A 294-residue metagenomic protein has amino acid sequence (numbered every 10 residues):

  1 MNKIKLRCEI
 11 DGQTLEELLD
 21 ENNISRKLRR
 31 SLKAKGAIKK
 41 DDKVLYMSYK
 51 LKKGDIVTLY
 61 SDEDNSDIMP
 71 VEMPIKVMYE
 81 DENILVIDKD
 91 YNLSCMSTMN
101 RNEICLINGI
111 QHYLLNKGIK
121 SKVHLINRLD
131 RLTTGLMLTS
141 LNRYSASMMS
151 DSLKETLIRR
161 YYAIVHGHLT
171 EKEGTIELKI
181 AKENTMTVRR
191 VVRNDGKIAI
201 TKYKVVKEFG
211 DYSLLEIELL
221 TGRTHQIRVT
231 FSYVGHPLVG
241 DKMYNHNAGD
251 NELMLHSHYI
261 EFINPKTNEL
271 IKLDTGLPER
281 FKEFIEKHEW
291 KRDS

Functional and structural regions predicted by a protein language model:
M1-E173, A181, M254, R280-K287: RNA pseudouridine synthases
M1-S31, K207-G210, L220, R228-S294: Pseudouridine synthases involved in rRNA/tRNA modification
D42-V44, G210-E218: Short histidine-centered loop motifs in beta-beta connectors
N127-R128, R193-D195, G249-E252: Short Gly/Pro-enriched turn/cap motifs at secondary-structure boundaries
M186-N194: Short aromatic-glycine motifs in intrinsically disordered, low-complexity regions
I198-I200: Short proline/glycine- and basic residue-enriched helix-capping loop/turn segments at helix->loop/beta transitions
Y203: Long C-terminal interaction/binding lobes of large macromolecular proteins
